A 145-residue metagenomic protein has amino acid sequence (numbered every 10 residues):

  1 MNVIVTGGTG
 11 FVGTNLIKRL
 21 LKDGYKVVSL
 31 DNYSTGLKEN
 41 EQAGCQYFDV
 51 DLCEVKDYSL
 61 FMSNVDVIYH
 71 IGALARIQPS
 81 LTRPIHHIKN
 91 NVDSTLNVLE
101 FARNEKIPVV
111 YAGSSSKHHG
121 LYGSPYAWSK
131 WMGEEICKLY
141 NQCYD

Functional and structural regions predicted by a protein language model:
M1-D145: N-terminal Rossmann-like NAD(P)+-binding domain of SDR-like oxidoreductases, especially those catalyzing
